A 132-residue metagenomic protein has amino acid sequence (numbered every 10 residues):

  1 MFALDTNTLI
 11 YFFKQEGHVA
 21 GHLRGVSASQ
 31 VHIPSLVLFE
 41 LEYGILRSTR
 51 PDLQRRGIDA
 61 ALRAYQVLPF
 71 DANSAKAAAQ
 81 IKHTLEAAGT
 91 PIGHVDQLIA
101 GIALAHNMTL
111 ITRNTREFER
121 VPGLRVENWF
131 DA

Functional and structural regions predicted by a protein language model:
M1-I33, I45-L62, A132: Short, well-structured N-terminal submotif of metal-dependent ribonuclease cores
D5, P34, I92-G93, N114: Histidine- and aromatic-rich ligand-binding microenvironments
D5-T6, V19, L41, A78 (+2 more regions): Generic structural signal for small/hydrophobic residues in well-ordered secondary structure, especially within
T8-L9, V37, S74, I99 (+1 more regions): Alpha-helix capping/helix-boundary segments
I33, V37, G44-T49, P69 (+1 more regions): Short catalytic/metal-binding and nucleic-acid-binding patches
Y65-R113: Active-site neighborhoods of divalent-metal-dependent phosphate/nucleic-acid chemistry enzymes
A100, L104-A132: Acidic, PIN/NYN-like endoribonuclease modules and their adjacent C-terminal/linker elements
